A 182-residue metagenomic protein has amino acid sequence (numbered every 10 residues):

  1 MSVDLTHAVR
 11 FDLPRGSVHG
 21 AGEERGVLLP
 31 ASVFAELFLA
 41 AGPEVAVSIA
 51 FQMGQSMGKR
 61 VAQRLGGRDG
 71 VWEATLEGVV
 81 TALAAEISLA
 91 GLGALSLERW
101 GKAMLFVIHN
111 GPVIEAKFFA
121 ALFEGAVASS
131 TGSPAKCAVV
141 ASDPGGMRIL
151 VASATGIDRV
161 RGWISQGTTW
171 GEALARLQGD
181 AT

Functional and structural regions predicted by a protein language model:
M1-F118, K136-T182: N-terminal accessory segment detector
F118-P134: Short, non-transmembrane amphipathic alpha-helical segments
